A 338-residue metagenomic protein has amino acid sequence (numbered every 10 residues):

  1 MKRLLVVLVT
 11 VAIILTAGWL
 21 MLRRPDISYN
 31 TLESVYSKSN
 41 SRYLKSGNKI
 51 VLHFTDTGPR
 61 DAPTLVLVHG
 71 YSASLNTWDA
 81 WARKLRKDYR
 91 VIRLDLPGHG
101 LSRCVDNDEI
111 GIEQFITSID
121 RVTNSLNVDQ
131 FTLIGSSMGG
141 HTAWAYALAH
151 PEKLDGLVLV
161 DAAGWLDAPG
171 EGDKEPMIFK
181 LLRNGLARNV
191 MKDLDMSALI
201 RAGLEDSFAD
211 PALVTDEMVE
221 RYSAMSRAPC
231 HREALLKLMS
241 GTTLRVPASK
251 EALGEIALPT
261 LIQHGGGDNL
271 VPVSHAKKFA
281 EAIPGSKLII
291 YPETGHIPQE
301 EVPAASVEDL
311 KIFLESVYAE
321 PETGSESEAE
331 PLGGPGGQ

Functional and structural regions predicted by a protein language model:
M1-P63, D88-Y89, D129, L314-Q338: Alpha/beta-hydrolase fold catalytic core
R24-I27, T31-L32, G170-G172, M191-A252: Conserved alpha/beta-hydrolase catalytic His-Asp/Glu region
G47-N48, T55, L96-M138: Active-site loop/oxyanion-hole signature of alpha/beta-hydrolase fold enzymes
T57-L101: Conserved HGGG/HGGXW glycine-rich cap/lid loop of the alpha/beta-hydrolase fold
D129-G172: Conserved hydrolase catalytic core segment
I256, I262-H264: Short beta-strand/loop motif that positions the catalytic acidic residue of the alpha/beta-hydrolase fold
G267-V271: Acidic catalytic loop of the alpha/beta-hydrolase fold
T294-V307: Catalytic histidine-centered segment of alpha/beta-hydrolase-like enzymes
